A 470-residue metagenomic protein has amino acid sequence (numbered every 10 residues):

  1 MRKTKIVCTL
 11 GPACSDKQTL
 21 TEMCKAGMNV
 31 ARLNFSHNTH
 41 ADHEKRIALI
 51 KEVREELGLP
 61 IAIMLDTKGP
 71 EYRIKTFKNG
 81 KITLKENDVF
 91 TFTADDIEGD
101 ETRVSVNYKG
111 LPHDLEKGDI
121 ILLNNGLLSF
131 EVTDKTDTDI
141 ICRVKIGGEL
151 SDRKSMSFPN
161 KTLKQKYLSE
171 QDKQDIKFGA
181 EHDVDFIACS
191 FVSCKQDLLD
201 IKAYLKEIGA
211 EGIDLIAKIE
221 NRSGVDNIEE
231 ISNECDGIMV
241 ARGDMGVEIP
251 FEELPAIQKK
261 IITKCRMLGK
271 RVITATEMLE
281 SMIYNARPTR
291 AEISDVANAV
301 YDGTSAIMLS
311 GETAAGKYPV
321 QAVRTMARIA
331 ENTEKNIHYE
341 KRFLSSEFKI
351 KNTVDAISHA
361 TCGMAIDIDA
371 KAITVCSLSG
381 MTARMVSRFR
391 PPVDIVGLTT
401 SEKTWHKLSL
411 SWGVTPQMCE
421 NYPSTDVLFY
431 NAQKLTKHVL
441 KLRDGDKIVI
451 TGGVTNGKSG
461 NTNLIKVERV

Functional and structural regions predicted by a protein language model:
M1-V470: Non-catalytic helical/linker scaffolds that mediate oligomerization, partner binding, and domain coupling around large
